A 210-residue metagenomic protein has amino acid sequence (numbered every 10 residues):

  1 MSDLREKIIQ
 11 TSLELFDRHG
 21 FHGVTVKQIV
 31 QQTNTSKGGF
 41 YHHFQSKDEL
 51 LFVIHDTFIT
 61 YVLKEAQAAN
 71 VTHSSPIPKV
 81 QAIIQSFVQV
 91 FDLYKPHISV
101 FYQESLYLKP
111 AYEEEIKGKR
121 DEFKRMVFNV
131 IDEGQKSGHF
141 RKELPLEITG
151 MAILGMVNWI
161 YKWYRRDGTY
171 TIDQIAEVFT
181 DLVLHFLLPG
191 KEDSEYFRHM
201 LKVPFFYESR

Functional and structural regions predicted by a protein language model:
L4-S12, I29, I54-F58, V62 (+1 more regions): Generic hydrophobic, amphipathic alpha-helix propensity
K7, L15-E49, V53: Helix-turn-helix
I9, L51, H55, I59 (+6 more regions): Amphipathic, non-transmembrane alpha-helical scaffold segments
T11-L15, V90, M156: Short amphipathic alpha-helical elements of helix-turn-helix/winged-helix folds
F44, Q103-L108: Short helix-capping/turn signature of helix-turn-helix
V53, A68-H97, L146, G150-I153 (+1 more regions): Hydrophobic alpha-helical connector segments
L63, Q67, A111-S137, E147-M151 (+1 more regions): Amphipathic alpha-helical packing segments from all-alpha helical-bundle domains
I98, Y102-Q103, Q135-D181, G190-R210: Hydrophobic/aromatic-rich alpha-helical bundle segments in the mid-to-C-terminal region
